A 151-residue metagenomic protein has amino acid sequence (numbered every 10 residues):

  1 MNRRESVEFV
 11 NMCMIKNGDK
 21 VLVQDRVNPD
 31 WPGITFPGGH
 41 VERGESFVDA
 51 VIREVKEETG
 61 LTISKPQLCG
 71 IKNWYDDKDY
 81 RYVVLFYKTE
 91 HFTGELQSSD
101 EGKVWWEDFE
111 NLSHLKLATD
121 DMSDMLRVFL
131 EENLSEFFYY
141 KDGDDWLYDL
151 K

Functional and structural regions predicted by a protein language model:
M1-V21, P37: Conserved N-terminal beta-strand and adjoining loop/helix that marks the start of the Nudix/MutT-like hydrolase domain
E8-M12, Y82-F86, S123: Short hydrophobic/aromatic beta-strand or adjacent loop that forms the aromatic wall/cage of a ligand/substrate-binding
M14, V23, F86-K88, W106: Conserved hydrophobic/aromatic beta-strand scaffold that supports enzyme active sites
K20-K56, D144-K151: Conserved Nudix-box catalytic region and its N-terminal flanking loop in Nudix hydrolases and closely related
T62-G70: A short coil-to-beta-strand element that immediately follows conserved catalytic motifs
W74-E95, R127, N133: Active-site-adjacent beta-strand/loop module that shapes the phosphate/pyrophosphate-binding cleft
K88, Q97-L130, D149-L150: NUDIX/MutT-family hydrolases
V128-K151: Charged phosphate-binding loop/patch that engages nucleotide di/tri-phosphates or the phosphate backbone of nucleic
